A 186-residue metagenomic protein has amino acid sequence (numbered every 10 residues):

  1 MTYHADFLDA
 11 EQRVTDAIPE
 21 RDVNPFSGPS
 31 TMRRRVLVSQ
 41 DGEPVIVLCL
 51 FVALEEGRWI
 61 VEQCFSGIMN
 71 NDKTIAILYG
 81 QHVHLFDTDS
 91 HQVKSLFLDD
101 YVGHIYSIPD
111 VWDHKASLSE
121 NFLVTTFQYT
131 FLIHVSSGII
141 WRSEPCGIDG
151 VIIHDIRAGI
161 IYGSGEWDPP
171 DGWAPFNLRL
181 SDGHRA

Functional and structural regions predicted by a protein language model:
T2-S27, A53-D72, L98-S119, C146-A158: Repeated scaffold domains used in trafficking and secretory/extracellular systems, primarily beta-propellers
T15-V36, S66-L85, W112-T126, T130-L132 (+1 more regions): Short beta-strand elements that form the blades of beta-propeller/WD-repeat-like and other beta-sheet-rich scaffold
S30, P44, W59, M69 (+6 more regions): Compositionally biased, intrinsically disordered low-complexity regions
R35-G57, V83-V102, F127-G147, W173-A186: Surface-exposed loop/turn elements that mediate protein-protein interactions on large endomembrane-trafficking
I152-A186: Acidic, small-residue rich beta-repeat scaffolds with periodic aromatic anchors
